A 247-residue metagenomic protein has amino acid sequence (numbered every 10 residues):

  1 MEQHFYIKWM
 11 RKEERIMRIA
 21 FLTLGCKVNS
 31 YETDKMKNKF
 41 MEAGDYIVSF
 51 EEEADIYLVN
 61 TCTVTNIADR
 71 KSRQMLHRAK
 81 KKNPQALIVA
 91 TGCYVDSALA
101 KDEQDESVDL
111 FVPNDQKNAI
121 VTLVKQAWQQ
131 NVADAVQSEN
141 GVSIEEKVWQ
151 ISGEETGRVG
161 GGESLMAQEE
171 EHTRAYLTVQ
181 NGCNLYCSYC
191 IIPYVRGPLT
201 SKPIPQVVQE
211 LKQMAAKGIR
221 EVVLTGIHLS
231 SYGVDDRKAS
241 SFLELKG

Functional and structural regions predicted by a protein language model:
Q3-Y6, M10-G233, S241-L243: Proteins enriched for Cys/Gly/acidic motifs involved in redox and nucleic-acid/cofactor modification
D236: S-adenosylmethionine
